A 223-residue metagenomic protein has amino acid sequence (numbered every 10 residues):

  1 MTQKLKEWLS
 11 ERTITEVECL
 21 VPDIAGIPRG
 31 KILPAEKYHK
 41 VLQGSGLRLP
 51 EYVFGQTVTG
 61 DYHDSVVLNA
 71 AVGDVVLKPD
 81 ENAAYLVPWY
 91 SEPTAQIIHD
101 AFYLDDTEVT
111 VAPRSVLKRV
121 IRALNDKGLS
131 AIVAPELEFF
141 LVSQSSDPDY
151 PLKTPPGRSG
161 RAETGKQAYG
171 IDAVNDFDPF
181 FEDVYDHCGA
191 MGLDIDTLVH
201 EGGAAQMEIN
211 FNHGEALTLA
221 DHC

Functional and structural regions predicted by a protein language model:
M1-I195, L219-D221: ATP/Mg2+-dependent ligation/transfer catalytic cores
L137, G160-R161, E201-I209: Short, conserved phosphate-binding/catalytic loop or strand-edge motifs used in phosphoryl-/nucleotidyl-transfer
P148-D149, F211-G214: Short low-complexity, flexible loop/linker segments enriched in glycine and/or proline with clustered acidic
T197-V199: Histidine-anchored, small-residue-rich loop motif
Q206, F211, T218-C223: Acidic, glycine-rich loop-and-beta core segments that form the ion-binding/anion-interacting portion of active sites
